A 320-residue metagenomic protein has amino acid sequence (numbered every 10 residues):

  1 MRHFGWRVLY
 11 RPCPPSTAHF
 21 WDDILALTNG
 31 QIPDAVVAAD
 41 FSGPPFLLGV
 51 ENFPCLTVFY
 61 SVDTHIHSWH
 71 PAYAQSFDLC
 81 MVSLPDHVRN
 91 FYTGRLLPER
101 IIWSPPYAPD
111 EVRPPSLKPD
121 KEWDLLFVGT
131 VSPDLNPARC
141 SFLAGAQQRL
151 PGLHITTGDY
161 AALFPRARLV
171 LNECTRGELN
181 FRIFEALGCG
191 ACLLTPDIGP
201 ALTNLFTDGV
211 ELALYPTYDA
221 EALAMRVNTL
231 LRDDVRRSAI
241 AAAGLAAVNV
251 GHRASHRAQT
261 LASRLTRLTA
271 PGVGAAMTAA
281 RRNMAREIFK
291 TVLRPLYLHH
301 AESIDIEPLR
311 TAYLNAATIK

Functional and structural regions predicted by a protein language model:
M1-Q31, A38-N52, L56, S61-L205 (+1 more regions): Nucleotide-sugar donor-binding catalytic core of glycosyltransferases
N136, N180, E221, S238 (+1 more regions): Loop/helix-junction capping segments adjacent to catalytic residues or to phosphate/diphosphate-binding pockets
T175, L212, D233, A246: Generic anion/oxyanion-binding catalytic loop in active/binding sites
A186, L212, R253: Hydrophobic, well-ordered secondary-structure elements that form the walls of internal hydrophobic environments
G199-A201, E221, N228: A contiguous binding-surface segment within folded domains or other stable secondary-structure elements
D208-V210: Glycine-centered loop/turn motifs
A213-Y218, T229-D234: Conserved acidic donor-binding segment of nucleotide-sugar-dependent glycosyltransferases
M225-N228, D234-K320: C-terminal amphipathic helix plus adjacent low-complexity, charged tail appended to glycosyltransferase catalytic
